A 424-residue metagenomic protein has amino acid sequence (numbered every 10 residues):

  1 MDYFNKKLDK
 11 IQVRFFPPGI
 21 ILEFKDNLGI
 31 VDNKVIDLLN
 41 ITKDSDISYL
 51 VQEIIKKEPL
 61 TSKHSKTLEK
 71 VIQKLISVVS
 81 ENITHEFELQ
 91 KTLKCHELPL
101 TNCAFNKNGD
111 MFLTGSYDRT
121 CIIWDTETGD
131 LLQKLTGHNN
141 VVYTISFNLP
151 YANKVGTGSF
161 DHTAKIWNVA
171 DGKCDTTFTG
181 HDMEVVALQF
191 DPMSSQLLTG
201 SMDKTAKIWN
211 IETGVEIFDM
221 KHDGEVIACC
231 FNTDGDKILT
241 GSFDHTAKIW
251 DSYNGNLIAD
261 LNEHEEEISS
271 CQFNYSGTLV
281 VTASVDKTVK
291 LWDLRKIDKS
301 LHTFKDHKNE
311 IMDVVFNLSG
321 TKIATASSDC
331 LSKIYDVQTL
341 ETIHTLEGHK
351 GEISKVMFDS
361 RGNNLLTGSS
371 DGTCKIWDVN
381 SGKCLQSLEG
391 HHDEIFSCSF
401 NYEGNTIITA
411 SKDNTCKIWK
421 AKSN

Functional and structural regions predicted by a protein language model:
D2-N102: Intrinsically disordered, low-complexity acidic/Ser/Thr/Pro-rich linker and tail segments in large eukaryotic scaffolds
L89, P99, N108, L131 (+20 more regions): WD40/WD-repeat beta-propeller blade-loop signature
L93-L100, T136-V142, T179-V185, M220-V226 (+4 more regions): WD40/WD-repeat beta-propeller blade N-cap
C103, C121-D125, I145, A164-W167 (+11 more regions): WD40-repeat beta-propellers
A104-G109, S146-A152, Q189-S195, C230-G235 (+4 more regions): Loop/turn segments within WD40 beta-propeller blades
G115-D118, T157-D161, T199-D203, E225 (+8 more regions): Conserved strand-to-loop turn within each blade of WD40 beta-propeller repeats
T120, N139, H162-T163, D182 (+12 more regions): A conserved positional marker within WD40/Gbeta-like beta-propeller blades
F396-N424: Blade-level signature of beta-propeller repeat domains, shared across WD40, Kelch, NHL, RCC1 and BNR/Asp-box propellers
